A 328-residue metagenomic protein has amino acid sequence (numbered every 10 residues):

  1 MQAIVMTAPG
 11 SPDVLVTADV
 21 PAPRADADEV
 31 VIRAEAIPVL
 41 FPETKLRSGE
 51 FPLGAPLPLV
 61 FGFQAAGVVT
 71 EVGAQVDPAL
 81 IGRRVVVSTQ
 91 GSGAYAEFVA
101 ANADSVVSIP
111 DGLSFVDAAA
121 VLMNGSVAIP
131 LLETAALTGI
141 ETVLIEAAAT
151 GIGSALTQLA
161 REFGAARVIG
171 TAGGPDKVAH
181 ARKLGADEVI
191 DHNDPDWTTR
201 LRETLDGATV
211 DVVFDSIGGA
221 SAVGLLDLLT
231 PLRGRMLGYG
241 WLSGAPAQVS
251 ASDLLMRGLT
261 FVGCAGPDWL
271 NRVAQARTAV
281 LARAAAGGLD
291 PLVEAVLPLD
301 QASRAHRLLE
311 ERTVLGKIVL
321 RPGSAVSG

Functional and structural regions predicted by a protein language model:
S11-V14, V20-A66: N-terminal glycine-rich beta->alpha transition that marks the start or flank of a dinucleotide-binding site
A66-G91: A glycine-/small-residue-rich N-terminal strand-loop-strand element that serves as the cofactor-binding glycine loop
L80, V121-D194: Mid-domain Rossmann-like dinucleotide-binding core that forms the NAD(H)/NADP(H) cofactor-binding site
V85-A149: NAD(P)H dinucleotide-binding glycine-rich loop of Rossmann-like/cofactor-binding domains, especially the beta1-alpha1
A147-A148, I217, W241: NAD(P)H cofactor-binding loop motif with strongest signal on the N-terminal glycine-rich segment
W197-G207: Short amphipathic alpha-helix with an adjacent loop that forms part of the alpha/beta core around
G207, A285-L292, S303-G328: C-terminal capping/lid region of NAD(P)-dependent oxidoreductase domains
A220-L289, P322-G328: Glycine-rich phosphate-binding loop and adjacent beta-alpha segment of Rossmann(oid) nucleotide-cofactor-binding
